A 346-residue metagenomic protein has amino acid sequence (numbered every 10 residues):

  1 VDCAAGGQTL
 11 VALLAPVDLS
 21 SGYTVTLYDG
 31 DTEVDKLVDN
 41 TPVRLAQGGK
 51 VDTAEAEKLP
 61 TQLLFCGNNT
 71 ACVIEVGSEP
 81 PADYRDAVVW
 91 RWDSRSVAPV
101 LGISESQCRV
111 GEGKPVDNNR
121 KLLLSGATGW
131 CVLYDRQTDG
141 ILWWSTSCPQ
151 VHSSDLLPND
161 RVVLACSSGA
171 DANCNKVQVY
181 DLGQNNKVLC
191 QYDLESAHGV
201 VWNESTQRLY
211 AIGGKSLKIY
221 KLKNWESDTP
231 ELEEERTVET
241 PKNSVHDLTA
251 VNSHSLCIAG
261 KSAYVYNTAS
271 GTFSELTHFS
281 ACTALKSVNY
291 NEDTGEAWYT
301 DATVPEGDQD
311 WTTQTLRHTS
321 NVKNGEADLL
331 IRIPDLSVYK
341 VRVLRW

Functional and structural regions predicted by a protein language model:
E33-A54: Short beta-strand elements
K58, D117-N118, L157-N159, E204-T206 (+1 more regions): Residue-level detector of Asp-centered blade-edge/turn motifs that repeat once per structural unit in beta-propeller
V76-A82, K221-T229, T268-F273: Short loop/turn segments immediately following beta-strands, especially the blade-tip and inter-blade linker loops
V88-S104, G140-S145, N186-Y192, E233-E239 (+1 more regions): A short beta-strand motif characteristic of beta-propeller blades
I103-K114, C148-L156, E195-V201, P241-V251 (+2 more regions): Repeated scaffold domains used in trafficking and secretory/extracellular systems, primarily beta-propellers
S125-G126, S167-N175: Short, solvent-exposed loop/turn segments at conserved positions within beta-propeller repeat blades
R136-T138, D181-N185, K223-W225, A269-S270: Short loop/turn segments that connect beta-strands within beta-propeller blades
